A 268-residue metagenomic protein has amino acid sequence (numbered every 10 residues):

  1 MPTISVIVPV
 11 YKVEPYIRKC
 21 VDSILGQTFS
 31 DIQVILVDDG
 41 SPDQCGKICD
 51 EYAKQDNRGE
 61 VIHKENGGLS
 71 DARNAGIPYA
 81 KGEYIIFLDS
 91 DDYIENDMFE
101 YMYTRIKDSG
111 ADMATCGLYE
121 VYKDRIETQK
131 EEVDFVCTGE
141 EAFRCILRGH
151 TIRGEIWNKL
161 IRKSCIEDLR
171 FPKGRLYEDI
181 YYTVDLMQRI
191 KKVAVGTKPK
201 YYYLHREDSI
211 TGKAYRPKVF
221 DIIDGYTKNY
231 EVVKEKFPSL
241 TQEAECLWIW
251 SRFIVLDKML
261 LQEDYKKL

Functional and structural regions predicted by a protein language model:
M1-E231, E235: Nucleotide-sugar donor-binding/catalytic module of glycosyltransferases that assemble extracellular/cell-envelope
E132, V184, L204, L240 (+2 more regions): Residue-level signal for alpha-helical context at structural boundaries
V219, I223, Q242, C246-I249: Start-of-helix signal in alpha-solenoid helical-repeat scaffolds, especially tetratricopeptide repeats
E235-E243: Flexible helix-coil transition and linker loops at the boundaries of alpha-helical arrays
E245-L268: Non-catalytic, C-terminal membrane-associated alpha-helical segments of glycosyltransferases
